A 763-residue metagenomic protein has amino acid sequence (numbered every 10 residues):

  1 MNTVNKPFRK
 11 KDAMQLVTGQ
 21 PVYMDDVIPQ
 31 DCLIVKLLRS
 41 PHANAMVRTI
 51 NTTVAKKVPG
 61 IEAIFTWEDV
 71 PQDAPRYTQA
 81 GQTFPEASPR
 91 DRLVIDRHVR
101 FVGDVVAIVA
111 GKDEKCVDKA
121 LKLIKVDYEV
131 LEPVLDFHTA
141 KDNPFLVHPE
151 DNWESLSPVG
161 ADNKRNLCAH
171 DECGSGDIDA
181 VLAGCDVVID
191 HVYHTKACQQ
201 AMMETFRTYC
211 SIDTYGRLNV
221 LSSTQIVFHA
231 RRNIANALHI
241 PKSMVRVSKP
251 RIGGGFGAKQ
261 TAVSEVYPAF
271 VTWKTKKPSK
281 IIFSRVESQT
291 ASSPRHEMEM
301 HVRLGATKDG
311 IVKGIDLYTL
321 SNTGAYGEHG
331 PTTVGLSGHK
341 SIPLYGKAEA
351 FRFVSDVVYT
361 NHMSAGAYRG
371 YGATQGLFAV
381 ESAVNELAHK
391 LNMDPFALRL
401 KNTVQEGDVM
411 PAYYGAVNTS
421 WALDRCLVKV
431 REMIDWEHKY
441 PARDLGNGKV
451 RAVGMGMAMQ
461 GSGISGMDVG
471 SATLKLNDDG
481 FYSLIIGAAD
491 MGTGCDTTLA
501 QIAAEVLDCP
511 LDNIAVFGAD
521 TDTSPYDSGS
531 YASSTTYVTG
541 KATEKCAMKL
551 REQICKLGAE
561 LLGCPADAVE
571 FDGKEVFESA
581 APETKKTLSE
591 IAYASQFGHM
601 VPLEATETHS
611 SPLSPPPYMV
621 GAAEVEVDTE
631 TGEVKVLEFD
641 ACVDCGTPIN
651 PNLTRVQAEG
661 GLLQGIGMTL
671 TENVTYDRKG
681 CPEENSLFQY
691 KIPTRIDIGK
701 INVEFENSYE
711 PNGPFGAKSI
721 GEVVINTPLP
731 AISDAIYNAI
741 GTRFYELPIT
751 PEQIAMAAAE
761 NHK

Functional and structural regions predicted by a protein language model:
M1-D162, K274: Flexible, low-hydrophobicity surface segments
K6, D12-Q15, Q82-P85, A161-T208 (+5 more regions): Glycine-rich loop/linker segments at domain edges
W67-E68, H239-M244, K274-S279, K308 (+2 more regions): C-terminal catalytic domains of large/alpha subunits in multi-subunit enzymes
A74-Q79, A120-L123, S222, R231-N233 (+11 more regions): Short acidic, glycine/serine/threonine-rich loops at helix termini
D96-H98, P241-K249, W273-S284, S288-A291: Conserved catalytic cysteine-centered active-site region of acyl-thioester-dependent Claisen-condensing enzymes
V147-L238, T403-F481, P612, G621 (+1 more regions): Helix-loop-helix junctions that connect adjacent transmembrane helices in secondary transporters/permeases, recognized
R232, G253-K276, K280-F283, C495-A503: Thiamine diphosphate
S462-S524, T539: Catalytic phosphate/nucleotide-handling subdomain of diverse soluble enzymes
